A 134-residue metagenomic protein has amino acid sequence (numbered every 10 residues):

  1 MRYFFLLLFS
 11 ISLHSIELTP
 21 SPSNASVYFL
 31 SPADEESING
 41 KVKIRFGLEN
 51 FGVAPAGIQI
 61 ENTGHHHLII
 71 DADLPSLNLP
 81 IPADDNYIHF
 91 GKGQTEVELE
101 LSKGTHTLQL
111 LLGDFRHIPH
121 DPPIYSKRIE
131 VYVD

Functional and structural regions predicted by a protein language model:
Y3-S12: Sec-dependent N-terminal signal peptides
E17-N39: Short, compositionally biased P/S/T/A/G/V-rich stretches that sit at domain boundaries
E36-N50: Contiguous beta-strand segments within globular domains
V42-F46, T95-V97, G104-L112: Short, well-structured beta-strand segments within conserved domains
G47-I58, I118: Short amphipathic, basic-aromatic surface patches that mediate peripheral association with negatively charged
I58-H66, I124-Y125: Short coil-to-beta strand junction motifs in C2/discoidin
P75-L77, G113-I124: Short acidic/polar inter-strand loop motif in beta-rich domains
D121-D134: Short beta-strand elements
